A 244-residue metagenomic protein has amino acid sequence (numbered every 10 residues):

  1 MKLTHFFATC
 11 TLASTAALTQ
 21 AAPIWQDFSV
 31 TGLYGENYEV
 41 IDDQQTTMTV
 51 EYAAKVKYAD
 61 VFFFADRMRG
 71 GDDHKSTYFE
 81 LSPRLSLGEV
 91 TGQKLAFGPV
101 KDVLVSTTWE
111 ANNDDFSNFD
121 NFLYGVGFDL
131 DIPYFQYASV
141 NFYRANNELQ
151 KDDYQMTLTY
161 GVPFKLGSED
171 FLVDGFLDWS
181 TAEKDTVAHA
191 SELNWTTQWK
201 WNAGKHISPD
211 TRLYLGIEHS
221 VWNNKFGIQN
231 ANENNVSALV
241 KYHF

Functional and structural regions predicted by a protein language model:
M1-W25: Cleavable N-terminal export/targeting peptides
A21-D27, A59-D60, L87-L104, D131-A138 (+2 more regions): Short loop/turn motifs that connect adjacent beta-strands in outer-membrane beta-barrel proteins
A21-R69: Short glycine/proline- and aromatic-enriched beta-strand/turn motifs that initiate or cap beta-hairpins
F28-G32, Y52, F63-A65, V103-T107 (+4 more regions): Membrane-embedded beta-strand positions of outer-membrane beta-barrel proteins
G32-Y38, R67-G71, T107-N113, F142-E148 (+4 more regions): Transmembrane beta-strands of outer-membrane beta-barrel pores
V50, L81, Y124-V126, L158-Y160 (+2 more regions): Membrane-embedded beta-strands of outer-membrane beta-barrel proteins, especially the hydrophobic/small aromatic
Y143-R212, Y242-F244: Outer-membrane beta-barrel transmembrane domain signature
N232-F244: Outer-membrane beta-barrel "beta-signal"
